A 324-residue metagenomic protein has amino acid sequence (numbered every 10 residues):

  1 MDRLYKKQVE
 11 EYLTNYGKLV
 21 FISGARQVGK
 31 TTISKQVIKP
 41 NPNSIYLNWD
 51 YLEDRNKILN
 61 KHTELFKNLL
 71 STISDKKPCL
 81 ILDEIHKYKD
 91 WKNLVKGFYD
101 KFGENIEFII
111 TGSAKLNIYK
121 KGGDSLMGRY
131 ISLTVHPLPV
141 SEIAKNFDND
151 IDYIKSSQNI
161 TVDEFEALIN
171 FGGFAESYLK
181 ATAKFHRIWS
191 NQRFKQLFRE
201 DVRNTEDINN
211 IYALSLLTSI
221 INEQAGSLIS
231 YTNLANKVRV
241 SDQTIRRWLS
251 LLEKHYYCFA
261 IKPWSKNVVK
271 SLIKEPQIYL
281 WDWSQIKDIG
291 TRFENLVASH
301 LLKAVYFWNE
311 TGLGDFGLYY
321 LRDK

Functional and structural regions predicted by a protein language model:
M1-T14: Pre-Walker A adenine-sensing motif
I22: Hydrophobic anchor at the beta1->P-loop junction of P-loop NTPases
K30: Conserved lysine of the Walker
I33, V37: Hydrophobic positions on the alpha1 helix immediately C-terminal to the Walker A/P-loop
I45-K76: Short glycine-rich substrate-engagement loop in P-loop NTPases that contacts/grips substrate
K92-I110, A114-L116, D124: Conserved catalytic/switch belt of AAA+ P-loop NTPases
S113-K115, Y119-E223, S227: Interdomain motor-coupling "hinge/lid" segment immediately C-terminal to the ATP-binding subdomain of NTP-driven enzymes
Y178-K324: Accessory nucleic acid-recognition modules appended to NTPase machines
